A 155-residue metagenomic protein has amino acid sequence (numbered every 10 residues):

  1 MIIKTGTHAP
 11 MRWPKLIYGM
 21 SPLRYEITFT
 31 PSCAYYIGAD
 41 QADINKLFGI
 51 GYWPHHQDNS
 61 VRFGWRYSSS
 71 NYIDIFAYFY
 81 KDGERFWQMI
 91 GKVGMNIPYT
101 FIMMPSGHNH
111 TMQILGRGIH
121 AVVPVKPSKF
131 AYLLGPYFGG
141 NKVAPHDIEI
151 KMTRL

Functional and structural regions predicted by a protein language model:
M1-I75: Secretory/extracellular carbohydrate-interaction modules and structurally similar beta-sandwich "look-alikes"
Y18, S68, K92-N96, P127 (+1 more regions): Surface-exposed coil/turn segments at beta-strand junctions on protein surfaces, enriched
Y25, I97-S106, H110-I114: Short tryptophan-centered beta-strand motifs in secreted/extracellular beta-sheet-rich domains of glycan-recognition
N71-I75, H108-M112, I119: Hydrophobic residues embedded in beta-strands of well-ordered beta-sheets
I75-T100: Short, aromatic/His-centered strand-loop micro-motif at the edge of beta-sheets
G83, G107, G116-G118, G140: Residue-level detection of beta-strand-connecting loop/turn positions
E84-M89, R117-V123: Surface-exposed loop/edge segments in extracytoplasmic proteins
V122-L155: Flexible glycan-contacting loops in extracellular carbohydrate-active proteins
